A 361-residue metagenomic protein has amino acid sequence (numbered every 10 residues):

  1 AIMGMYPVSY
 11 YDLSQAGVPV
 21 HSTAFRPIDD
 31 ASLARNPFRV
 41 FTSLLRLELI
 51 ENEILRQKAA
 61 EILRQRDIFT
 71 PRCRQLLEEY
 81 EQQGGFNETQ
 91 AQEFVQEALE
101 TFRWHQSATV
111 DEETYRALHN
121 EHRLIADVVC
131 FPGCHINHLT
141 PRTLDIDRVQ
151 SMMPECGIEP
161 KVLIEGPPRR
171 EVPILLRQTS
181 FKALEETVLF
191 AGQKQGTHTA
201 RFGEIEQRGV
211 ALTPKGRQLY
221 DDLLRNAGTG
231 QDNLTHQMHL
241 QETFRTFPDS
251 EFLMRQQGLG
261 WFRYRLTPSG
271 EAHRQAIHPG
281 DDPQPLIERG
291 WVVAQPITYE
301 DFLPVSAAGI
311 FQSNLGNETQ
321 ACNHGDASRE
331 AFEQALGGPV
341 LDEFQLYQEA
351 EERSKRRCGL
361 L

Functional and structural regions predicted by a protein language model:
A1-L361: Extended, well-ordered protein cores
